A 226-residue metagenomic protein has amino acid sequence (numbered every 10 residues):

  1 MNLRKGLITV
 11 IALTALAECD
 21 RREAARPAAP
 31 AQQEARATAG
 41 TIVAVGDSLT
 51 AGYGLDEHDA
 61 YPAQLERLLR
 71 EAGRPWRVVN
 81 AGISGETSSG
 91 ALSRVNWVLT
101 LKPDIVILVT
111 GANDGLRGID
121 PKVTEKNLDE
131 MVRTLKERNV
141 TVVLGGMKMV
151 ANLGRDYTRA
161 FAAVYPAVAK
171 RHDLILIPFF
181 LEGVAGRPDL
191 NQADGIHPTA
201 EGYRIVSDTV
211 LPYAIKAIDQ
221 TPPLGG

Functional and structural regions predicted by a protein language model:
M1-A17: Sec-dependent bacterial lipoprotein signal peptides
T9, A81, V109: Active-site-adjacent beta-strand anchor residues
A15, R77-V79, V143: Conserved Rossmann-like nucleotide-binding pocket used by diverse enzymes that bind dinucleotide cofactors
L16, D47-S48, L65, A91 (+2 more regions): Generic structural signal for conserved hydrophobic packing positions in ordered secondary structure
C19-E23: Bacterial signal peptide processing site
R26-S84, R94-K102: Serine-esterase "nucleophile elbow" of acetyl-processing enzymes
E71-R74, G90-G226: Alpha-helical cap/lid subdomain in secreted, periplasmic, or secretory-pathway luminal O-acyl-processing enzymes
G85-S89: Acidic-and-aromatic substrate-binding clefts and catalytic sites of carbohydrate-active enzymes
